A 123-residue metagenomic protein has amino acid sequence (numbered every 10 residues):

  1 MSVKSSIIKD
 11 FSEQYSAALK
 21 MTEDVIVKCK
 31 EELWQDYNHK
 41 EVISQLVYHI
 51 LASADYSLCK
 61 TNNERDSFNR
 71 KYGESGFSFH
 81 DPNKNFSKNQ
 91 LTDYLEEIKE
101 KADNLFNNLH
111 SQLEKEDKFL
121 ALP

Functional and structural regions predicted by a protein language model:
M1-D10, S53-L122: Short, helix-capping/interhelical loops that line the mouth of catalytic, cofactor-, or ligand-binding pockets
L19-T22: Conserved PLP-dependent catalytic core of the aminotransferase class-I/II
W34-I43, L120-P123: A glycine-rich, coil/turn loop motif that links secondary-structure elements
H49: Histidine-centered divalent metal-coordination motifs
